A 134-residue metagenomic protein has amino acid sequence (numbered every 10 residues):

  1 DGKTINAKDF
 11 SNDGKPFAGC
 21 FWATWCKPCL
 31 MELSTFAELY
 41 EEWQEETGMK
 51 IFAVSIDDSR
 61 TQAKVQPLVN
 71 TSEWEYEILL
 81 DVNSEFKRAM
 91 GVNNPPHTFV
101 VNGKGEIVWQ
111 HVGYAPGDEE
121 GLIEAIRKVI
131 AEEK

Functional and structural regions predicted by a protein language model:
D1-K3, G103: Short, ordered coil/turn segments that flank beta-strands lining enzyme active or ligand-binding pockets
I5-N6, V108: Generic structural signal for well-ordered beta-strand positions
A7-L30: Short active-site neighborhood of thiol/selenol oxidoreductases, capturing the structured segment around
G14-K15, L68-W74, V82-R127: Thiol/disulfide oxidoreductase modules built on the thioredoxin-like
A18-G19, I51, T98: Hydrophobic beta-strand anchors of alpha/beta hydrolase catalytic cores
F21-W22, V54-D57, D81-N83, H111-Y114: Active-site-proximal beta-strand/loop segments in catalytic clefts of secreted hydrolases
M31-S72, V82-A89: Structural microenvironment flanking redox-active thiols in thiol-disulfide oxidoreductases
E132-K134: Non-globular targeting/processing and membrane-anchoring segments
